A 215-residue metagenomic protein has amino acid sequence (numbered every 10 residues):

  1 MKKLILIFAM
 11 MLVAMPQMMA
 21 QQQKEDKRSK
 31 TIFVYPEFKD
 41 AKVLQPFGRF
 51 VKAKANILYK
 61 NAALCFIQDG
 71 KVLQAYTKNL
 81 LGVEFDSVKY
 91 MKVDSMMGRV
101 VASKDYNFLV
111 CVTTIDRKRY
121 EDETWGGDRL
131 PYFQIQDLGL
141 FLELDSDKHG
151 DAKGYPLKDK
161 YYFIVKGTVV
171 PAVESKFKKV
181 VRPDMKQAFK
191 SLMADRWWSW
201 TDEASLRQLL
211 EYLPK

Functional and structural regions predicted by a protein language model:
M1-K24, L209: Bacterial Sec-dependent N-terminal signal peptides
Q17, D40, A63: Exposed beta-strand and adjacent loop surfaces of beta-rich binding modules that mediate intermolecular recognition
M18-E37: Sec-dependent signal peptide cleavage junction
T31-A55: N-terminal targeting signals for Sec/Tat export/insertion, comprising classic cleavable signal peptides
L44, V51-A172: Aromatic-patch recognition
S146-Q208, L213-K215: A short, solvent-exposed beta-edge/loop patch
